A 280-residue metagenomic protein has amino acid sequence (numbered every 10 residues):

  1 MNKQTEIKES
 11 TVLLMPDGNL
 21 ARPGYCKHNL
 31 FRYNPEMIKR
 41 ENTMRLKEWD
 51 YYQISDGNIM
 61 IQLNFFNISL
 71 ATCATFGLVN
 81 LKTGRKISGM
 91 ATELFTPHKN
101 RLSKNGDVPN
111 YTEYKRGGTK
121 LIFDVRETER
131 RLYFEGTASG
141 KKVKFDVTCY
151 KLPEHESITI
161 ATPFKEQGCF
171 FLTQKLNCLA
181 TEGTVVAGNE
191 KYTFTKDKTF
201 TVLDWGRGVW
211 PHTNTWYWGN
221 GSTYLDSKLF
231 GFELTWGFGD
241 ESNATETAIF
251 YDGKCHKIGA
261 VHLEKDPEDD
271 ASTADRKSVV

Functional and structural regions predicted by a protein language model:
M1-V280: Structured soluble/peripheral alpha/beta segments that form catalytic or ligand/cofactor-binding pockets
